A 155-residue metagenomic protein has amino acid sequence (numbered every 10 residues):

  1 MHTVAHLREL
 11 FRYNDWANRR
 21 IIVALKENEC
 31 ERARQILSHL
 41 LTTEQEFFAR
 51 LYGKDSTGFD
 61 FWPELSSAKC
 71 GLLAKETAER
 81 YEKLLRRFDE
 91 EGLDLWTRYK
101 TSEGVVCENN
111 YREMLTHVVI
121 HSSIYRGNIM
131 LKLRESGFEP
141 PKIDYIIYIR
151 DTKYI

Functional and structural regions predicted by a protein language model:
R8-P63, S102-I155: Short, contiguous alpha-helical
S56-L95: Helix-adjacent hinge/juxtasegments
L84-R112: Mid-chain, well-packed structural core segment of small domains
